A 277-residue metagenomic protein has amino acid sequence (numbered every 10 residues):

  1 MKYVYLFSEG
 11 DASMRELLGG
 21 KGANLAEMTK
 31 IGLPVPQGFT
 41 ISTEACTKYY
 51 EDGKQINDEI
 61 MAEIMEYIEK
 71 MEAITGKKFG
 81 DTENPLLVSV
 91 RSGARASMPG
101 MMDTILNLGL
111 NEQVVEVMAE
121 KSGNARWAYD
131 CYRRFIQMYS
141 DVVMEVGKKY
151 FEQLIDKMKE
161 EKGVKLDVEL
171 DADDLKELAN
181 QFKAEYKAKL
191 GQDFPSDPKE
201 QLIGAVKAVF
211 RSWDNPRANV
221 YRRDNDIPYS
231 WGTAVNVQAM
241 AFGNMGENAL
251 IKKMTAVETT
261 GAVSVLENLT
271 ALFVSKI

Functional and structural regions predicted by a protein language model:
M1-N236, M245: N-terminal beta-alpha lobe that positions the nucleotide/phosphoryl donor in ATP/NTP-coupled carboxylate activation
Y3, D11, M245-G246, V257-I277: ATP-dependent carboxylate/acyl-activation modules
P36, R91, V237-M240, I251-K253 (+3 more regions): Generic beta-strand/beta-sheet core signal
